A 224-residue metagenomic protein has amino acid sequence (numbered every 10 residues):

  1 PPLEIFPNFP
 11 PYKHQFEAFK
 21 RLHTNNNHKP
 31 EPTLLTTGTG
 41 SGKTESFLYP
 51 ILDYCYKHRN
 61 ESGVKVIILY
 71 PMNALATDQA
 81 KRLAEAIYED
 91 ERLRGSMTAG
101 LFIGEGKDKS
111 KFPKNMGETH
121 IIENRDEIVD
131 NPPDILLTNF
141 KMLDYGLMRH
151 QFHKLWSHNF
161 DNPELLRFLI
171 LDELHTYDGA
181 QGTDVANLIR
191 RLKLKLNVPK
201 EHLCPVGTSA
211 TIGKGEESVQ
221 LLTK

Functional and structural regions predicted by a protein language model:
P1-K224: N-terminal helicase ATP-binding lobe
